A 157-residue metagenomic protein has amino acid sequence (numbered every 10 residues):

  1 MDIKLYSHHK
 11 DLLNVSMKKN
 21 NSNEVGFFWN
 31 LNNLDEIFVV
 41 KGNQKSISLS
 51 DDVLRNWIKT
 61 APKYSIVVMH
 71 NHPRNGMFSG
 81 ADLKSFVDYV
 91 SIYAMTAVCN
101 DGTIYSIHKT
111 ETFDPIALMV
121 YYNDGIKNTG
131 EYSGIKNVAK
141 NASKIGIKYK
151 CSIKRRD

Functional and structural regions predicted by a protein language model:
M1-V15, M77-A81: Charged, amphipathic alpha-helical segments
K18-S22: A short catalytic or substrate-binding loop motif that flags glycine-/basic-rich loops and adjacent residues that bind
E24-N32, M95-V98: Short beta-strand scaffold segments in enzyme catalytic cores
N33-D35, G102: Detector for glycine-centered tight turns/loop "hinges" at secondary-structure junctions
D35-K41, I107: Amphipathic coiled-coil signal-relay and dimerization helices
K41-S91: Short HxH-centered metal-ligating active-site micro-motif
S91-D157: Divalent-metal-activated hydrolytic enzyme cores
